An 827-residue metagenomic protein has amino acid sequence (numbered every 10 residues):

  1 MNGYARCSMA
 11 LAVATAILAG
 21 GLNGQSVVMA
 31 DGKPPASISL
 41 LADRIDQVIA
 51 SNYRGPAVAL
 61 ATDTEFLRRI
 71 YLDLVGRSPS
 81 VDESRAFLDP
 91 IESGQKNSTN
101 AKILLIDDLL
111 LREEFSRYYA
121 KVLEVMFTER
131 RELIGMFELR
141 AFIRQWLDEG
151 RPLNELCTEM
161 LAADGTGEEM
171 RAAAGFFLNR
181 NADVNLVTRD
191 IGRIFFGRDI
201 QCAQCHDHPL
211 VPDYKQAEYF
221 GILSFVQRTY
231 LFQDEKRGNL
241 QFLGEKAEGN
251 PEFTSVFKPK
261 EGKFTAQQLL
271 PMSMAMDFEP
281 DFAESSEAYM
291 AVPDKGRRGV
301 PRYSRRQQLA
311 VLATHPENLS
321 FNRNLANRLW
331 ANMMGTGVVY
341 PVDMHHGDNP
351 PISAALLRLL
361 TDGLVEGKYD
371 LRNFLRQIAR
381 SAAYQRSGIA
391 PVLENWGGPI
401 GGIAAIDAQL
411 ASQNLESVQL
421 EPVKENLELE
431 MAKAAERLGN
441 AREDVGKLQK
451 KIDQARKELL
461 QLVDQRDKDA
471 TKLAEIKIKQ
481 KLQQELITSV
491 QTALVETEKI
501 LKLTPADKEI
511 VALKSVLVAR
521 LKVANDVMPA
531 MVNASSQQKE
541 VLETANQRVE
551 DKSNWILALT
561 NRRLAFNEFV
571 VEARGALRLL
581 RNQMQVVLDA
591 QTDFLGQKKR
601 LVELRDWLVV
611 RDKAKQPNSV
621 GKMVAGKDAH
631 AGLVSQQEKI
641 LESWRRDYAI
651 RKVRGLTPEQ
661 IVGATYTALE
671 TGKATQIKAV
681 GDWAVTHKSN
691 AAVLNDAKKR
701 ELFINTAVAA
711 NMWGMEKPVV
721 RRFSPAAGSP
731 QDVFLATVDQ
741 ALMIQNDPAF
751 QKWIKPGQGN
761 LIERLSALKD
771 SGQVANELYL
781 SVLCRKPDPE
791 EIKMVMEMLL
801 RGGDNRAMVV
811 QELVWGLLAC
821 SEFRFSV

Functional and structural regions predicted by a protein language model:
M1-A5: N-terminal secretory signal peptides that target proteins for export/translocation
S8-G21: Bacterial N-terminal signal peptides
V27-S255, Q307, S320-T361, Y369-N414 (+3 more regions): Short, structured secondary-structure elements that scaffold catalytic or ligand/cofactor-binding regions
G192, A310, T361, L375 (+15 more regions): Generic hydrophobic alpha-helical scaffold/packing signal
K263-N327, A331-D343: Active-site-adjacent "gating/activation" loops or surface patches in catalytic cores
P399-H630: Extended amphipathic alpha-helical heptad-repeat regions
C784: Conserved, function-critical positions that sit in or immediately flank catalytic and ligand-binding motifs
